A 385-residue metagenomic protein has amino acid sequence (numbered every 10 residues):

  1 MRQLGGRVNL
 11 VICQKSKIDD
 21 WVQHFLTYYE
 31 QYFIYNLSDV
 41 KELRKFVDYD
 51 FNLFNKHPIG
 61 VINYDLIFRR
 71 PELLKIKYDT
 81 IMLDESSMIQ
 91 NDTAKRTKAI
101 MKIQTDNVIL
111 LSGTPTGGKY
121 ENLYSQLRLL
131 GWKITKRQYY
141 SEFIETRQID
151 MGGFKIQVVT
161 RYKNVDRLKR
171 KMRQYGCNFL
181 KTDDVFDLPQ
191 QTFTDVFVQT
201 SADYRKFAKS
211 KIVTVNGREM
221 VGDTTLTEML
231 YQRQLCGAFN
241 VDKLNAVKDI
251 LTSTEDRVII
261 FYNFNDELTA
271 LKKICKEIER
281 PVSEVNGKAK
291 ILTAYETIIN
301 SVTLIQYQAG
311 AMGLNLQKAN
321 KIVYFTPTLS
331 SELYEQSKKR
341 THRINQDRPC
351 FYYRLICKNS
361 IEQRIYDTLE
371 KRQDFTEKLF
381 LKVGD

Functional and structural regions predicted by a protein language model:
G6-T27, G117-N122, N263-D266: Conserved Walker A/P-loop ATP-binding site and its immediately adjacent core in helicase/helicase-like ATPase domains
R7-V8, T27, I34, V40-R44 (+6 more regions): Conserved P-loop NTPase motor "coupling/switch" region that bridges the ATPase
K45-V47, I259-F261, T269-G310: Conserved helicase ATPase core of P-loop NTP-dependent helicases/translocases
L53-R70, T297-M312: Conserved two-lobed SF2 helicase motor
D65-F68, S86-Q90, P115, V323 (+2 more regions): Catalytic acidic motif of RecA-like/P-loop NTPases
K77-Y78, N122-S125, L314-P327, C350-R354: A short beta-strand element within the Helicase C-terminal
S86, D92-T93, L123-L127, K136-D256 (+3 more regions): Interdomain linker/hinge connecting the two RecA-like lobes of the SF2 helicase core
L329-D385: A conserved SF2-helicase RecA2
